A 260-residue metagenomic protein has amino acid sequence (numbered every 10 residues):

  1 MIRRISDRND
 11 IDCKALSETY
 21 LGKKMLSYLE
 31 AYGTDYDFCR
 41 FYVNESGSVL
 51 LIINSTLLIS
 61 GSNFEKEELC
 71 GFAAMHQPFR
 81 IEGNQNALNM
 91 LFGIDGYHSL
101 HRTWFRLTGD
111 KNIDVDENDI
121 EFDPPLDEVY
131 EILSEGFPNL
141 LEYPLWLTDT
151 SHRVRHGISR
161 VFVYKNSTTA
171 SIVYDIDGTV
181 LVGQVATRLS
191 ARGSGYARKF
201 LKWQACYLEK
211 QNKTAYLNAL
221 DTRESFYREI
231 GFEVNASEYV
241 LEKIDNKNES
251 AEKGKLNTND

Functional and structural regions predicted by a protein language model:
M1-L26, R102-L145, N248-D260: Short amphipathic alpha-helix that is part of the acyltransferase structural core
E18-R80, N166-Q184, R188-L189: Conserved donor-binding loop and adjoining core beta-sheet/short helix segment in diverse acyl/aminoacyl transferases
L21-R40, P138-V161: Active-site rim helix/loop that mediates acceptor-substrate recognition in acyltransferases
S55-E117, E238-I244: Acyl-donor-binding surface of acyltransferase catalytic domains
K66-G71, T187, G193-Y207, E229: Conserved acetyl-CoA-binding loop-helix of GNAT-fold acetyltransferases
Q77-Q85, L208-L220: Conserved GNAT acetyl-CoA-binding A-motif
L91-G93, F226-R228, F232: Conserved active-site tyrosine of GNAT-family acetyltransferases
S151-R160, A170-L181, G193: Extended mid-to-C-terminal alpha-helical interaction segments
